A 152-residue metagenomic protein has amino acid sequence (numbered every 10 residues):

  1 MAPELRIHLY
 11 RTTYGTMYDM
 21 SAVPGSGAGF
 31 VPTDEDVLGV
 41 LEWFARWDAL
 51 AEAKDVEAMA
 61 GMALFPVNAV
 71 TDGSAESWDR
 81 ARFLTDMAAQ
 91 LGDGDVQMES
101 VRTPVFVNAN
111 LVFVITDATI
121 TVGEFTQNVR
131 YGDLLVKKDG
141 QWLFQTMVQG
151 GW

Functional and structural regions predicted by a protein language model:
A2-F65, A81-R82: Short, low-complexity N-terminal intrinsically disordered segments enriched in polar/charged residues
P3-Y10, Y18-S21, N128-W152: Short beta-strand edge/turn micro-motifs at domain boundaries
G39, A81-Q127: Surface-exposed, charged secondary-structure patches
M59, T103-V105, L134: Short secondary-structure boundary/capping segments
A63, D117-A118, D133, V148: A mature extracytoplasmic/lumenal domain signature
P66-W78, A89-D93: A short gly/proline-enriched turn/hairpin at secondary-structure junctions
T71, I115-T116, T146: Residue-level recognition of conserved beta-strand positions in structured domain cores
